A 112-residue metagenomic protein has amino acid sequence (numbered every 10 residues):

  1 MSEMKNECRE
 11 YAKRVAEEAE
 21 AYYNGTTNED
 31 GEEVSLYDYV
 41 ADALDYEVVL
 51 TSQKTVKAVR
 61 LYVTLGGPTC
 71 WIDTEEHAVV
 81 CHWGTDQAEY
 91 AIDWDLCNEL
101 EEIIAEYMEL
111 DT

Functional and structural regions predicted by a protein language model:
M1-V63: Negatively charged, low-complexity tracts enriched in Asp/Glu with abundant Ser/Thr
M4-E7, Y11, V15, W94-T112: Eukaryotic low-complexity, intrinsically disordered regulatory segments enriched in serine, proline and acidic residues
L61-E102, L110: Intrinsically disordered, low-complexity regulatory segments enriched in Ser/Thr/Pro and charged residues
